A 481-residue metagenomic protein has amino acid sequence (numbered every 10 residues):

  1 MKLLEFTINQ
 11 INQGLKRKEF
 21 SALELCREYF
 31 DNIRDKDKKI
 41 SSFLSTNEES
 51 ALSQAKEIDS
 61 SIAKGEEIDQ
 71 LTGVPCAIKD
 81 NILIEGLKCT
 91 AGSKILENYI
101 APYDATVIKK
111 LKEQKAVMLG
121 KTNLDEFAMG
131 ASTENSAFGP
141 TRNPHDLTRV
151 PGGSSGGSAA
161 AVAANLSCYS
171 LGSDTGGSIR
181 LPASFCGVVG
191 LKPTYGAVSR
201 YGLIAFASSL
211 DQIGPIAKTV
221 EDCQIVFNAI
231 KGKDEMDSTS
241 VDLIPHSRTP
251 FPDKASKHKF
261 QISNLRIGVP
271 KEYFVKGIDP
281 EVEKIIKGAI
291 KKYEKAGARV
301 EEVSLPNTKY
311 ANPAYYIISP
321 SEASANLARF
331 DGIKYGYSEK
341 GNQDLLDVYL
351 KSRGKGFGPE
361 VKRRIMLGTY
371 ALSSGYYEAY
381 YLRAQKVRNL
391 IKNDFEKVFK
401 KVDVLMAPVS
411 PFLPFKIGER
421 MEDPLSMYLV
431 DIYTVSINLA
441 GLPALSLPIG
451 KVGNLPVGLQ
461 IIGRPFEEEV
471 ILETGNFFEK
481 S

Functional and structural regions predicted by a protein language model:
M1-L52, K56, K295-A296, Y370: An N-terminal boundary/leader segment
I11-R17, A77, I95-Y99, D211-K218 (+2 more regions): Short, well-ordered beta-strand elements within core beta-sheets of diverse protein domains
K18, G73, S167, K292-K295 (+4 more regions): Glycine-rich, small-residue loops and helix-cap segments that act as flexible hinges at active-site edges
L25-Y29, A314-Y315, V361-T369: Short alpha-helical scaffolding segments that buttress acidic/His motifs in well-ordered protein cores
Y29, A51, D104, C223 (+5 more regions): Residue-level signal for inorganic ion chemistry
Q70-V107: Enzymes and membrane/adaptor proteins characterized by extended Gly/Ser/Thr/Asp/Glu-rich, aromatic-dotted
D104-A105, K109-I230, A440-G450, L455-G458: Short glycine/serine-rich loop segments
K192-A289, D347-K351: A short helix-breaking turn/cap at a secondary-structure junction
